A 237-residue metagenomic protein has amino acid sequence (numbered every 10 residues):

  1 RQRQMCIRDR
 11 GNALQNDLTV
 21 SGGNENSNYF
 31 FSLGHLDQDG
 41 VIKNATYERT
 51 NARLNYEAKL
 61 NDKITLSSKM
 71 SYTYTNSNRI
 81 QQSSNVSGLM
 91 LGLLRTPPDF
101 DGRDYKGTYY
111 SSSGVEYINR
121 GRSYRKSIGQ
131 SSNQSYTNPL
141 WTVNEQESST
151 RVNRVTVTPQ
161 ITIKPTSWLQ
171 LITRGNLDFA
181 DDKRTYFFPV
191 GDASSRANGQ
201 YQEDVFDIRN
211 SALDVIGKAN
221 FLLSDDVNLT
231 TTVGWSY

Functional and structural regions predicted by a protein language model:
R1-Q4, V41-A45, N51, N55-R154 (+1 more regions): Surface-exposed loop/interface segments of Gram-negative outer-membrane beta-barrel transport/assembly proteins
R8-A52, K63-I64, V155: Outer-membrane beta-barrel translocator/receptor signature
G22-N24, H35, A58, M70 (+2 more regions): Residue-level signature of outer-membrane beta-barrel architecture
V157-I163, L177: Alpha-helical support elements that line or immediately flank enzyme active sites and cofactor-binding pockets
P165-S167: Long hydrophobic segments that form regular secondary structure
